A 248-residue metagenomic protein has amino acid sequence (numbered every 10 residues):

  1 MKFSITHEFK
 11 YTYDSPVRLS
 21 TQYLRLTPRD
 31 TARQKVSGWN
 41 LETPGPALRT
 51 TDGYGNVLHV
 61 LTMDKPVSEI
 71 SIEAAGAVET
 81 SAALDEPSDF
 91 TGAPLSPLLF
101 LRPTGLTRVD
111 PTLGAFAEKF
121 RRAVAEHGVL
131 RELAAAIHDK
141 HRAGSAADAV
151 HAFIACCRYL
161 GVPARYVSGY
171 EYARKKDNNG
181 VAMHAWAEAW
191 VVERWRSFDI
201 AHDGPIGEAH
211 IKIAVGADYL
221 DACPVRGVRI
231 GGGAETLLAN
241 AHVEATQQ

Functional and structural regions predicted by a protein language model:
M1-E118, R122-H127: Linear, non-domain "peripheral" regions
H7, H59, H127, H138-H141 (+5 more regions): Histidine (H) residue identity feature
L24-L26, L41-T43, A74, A117 (+5 more regions): Generic structural hydrophobic/aromatic packing signal, biased to beta-strands
R25-Q34, G144-A147, H151-A155: Short low-complexity stretches enriched in small and charged residues
A32-S37, R49-T50, D64-S68, P97-L101 (+4 more regions): Glycine-rich loops and low-complexity Gly/Arg-rich segments that provide flexible linkers or classic glycine-based
V78-A82, P87-A147, I154, R158-L160 (+2 more regions): Secondary-structure boundary elements
D148-E235: Hydrophobic/aromatic-rich core segments of domains that either
